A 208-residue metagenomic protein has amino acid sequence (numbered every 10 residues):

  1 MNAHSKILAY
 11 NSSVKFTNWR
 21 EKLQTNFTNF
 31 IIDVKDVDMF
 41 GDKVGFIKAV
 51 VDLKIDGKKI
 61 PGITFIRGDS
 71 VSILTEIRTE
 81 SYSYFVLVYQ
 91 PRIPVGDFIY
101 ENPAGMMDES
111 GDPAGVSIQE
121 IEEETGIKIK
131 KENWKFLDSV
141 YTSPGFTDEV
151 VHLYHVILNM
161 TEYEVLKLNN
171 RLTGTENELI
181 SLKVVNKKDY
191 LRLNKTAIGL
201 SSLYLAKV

Functional and structural regions predicted by a protein language model:
M1-I99, M106-Q119, I127-N177, K183 (+2 more regions): N-terminal leader/linker segments that precede catalytic domains of diphosphate-processing enzymes
E123: Phosphate/diphosphate-binding loops
